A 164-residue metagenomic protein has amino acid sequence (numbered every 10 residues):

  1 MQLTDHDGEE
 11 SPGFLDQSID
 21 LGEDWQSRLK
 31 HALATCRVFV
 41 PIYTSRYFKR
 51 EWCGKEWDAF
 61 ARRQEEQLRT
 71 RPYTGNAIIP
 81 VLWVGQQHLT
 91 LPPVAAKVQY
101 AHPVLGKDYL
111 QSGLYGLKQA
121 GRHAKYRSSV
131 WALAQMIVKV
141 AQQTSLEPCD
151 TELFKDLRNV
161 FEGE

Functional and structural regions predicted by a protein language model:
M1-K30, R46-W52, Q111-L117: Conserved BB-loop
M1-P12, Q64-N76: Short mixed-charge
M1-Q2, W25, A32, Y73-E164: C-terminal interaction surface of TIR/SEFIR-family domains
K30, W52-D58, V94-V98: "Short basic amphipathic alpha-helical interaction patches in structured regions
C36: An anion/phosphate-binding loop that grips the pyrophosphate of nucleotide cofactors and donors
T44-S45, V84: Residue-level signal for short, function-critical loop segments
S45-Q67: Conserved TIR/SEFIR loop-to-helix hotspot centered on a Trp-containing motif with a nearby acidic residue
